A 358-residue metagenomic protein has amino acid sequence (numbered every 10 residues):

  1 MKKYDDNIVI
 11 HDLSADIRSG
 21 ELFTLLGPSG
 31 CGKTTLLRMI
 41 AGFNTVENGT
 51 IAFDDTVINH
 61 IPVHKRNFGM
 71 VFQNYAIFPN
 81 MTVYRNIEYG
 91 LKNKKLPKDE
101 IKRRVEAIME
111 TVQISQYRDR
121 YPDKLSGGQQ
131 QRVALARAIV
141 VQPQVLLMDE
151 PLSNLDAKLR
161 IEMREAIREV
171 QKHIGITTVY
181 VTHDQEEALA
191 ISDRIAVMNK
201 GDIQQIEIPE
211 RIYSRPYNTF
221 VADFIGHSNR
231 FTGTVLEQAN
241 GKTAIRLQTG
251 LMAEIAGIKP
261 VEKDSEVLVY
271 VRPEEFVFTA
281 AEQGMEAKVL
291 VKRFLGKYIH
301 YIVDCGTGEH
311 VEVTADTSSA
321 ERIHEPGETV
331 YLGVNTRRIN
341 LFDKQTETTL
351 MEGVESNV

Functional and structural regions predicted by a protein language model:
L22, I61-G69, Q73-D223: ABC ATPase nucleotide-binding domains
L26-P28: The feature captures the beta-strand-to-loop junction immediately N-terminal to the Walker
A41: Helix-to-loop junction immediately C-terminal to a conserved catalytic motif
E47-T50, E100, K200, T232: Conserved coupling/switch loops of ABC nucleotide-binding domains, chiefly the family-specific signature
G49-V57: Conserved ABC transporter NBD signature motif
S228, Q238-V358: Non-catalytic connector elements of ABC transporters
